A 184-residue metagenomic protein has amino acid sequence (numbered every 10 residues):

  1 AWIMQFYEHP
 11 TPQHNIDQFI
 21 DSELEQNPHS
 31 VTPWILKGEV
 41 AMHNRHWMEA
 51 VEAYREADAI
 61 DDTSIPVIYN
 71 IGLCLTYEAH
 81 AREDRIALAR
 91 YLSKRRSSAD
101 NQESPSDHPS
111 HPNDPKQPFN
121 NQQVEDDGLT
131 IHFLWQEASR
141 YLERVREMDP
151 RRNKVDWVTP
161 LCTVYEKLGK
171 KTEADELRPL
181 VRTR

Functional and structural regions predicted by a protein language model:
S22-E23, E56-A57, V145, V181: Canonical positions in the second alpha-helix
Q26, I60, M148-P150, T183-R184: Structural marker of alpha-solenoid helical repeat scaffolds
V31-T32, I65-P66, N153-V155: Helix-start (N-cap) detector for alpha-helical repeat units in TPR-like alpha-solenoids, especially tetratricopeptide
H43, Y77-R144: Short coil/linker segments at helix-helix boundaries
